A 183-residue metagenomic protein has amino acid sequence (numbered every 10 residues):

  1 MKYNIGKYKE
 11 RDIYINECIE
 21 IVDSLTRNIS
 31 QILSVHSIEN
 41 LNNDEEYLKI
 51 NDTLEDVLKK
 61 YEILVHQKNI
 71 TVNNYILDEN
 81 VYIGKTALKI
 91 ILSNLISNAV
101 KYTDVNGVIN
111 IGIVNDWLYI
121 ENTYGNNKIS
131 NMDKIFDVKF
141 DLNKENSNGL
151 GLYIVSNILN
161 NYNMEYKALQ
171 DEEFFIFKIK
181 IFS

Functional and structural regions predicted by a protein language model:
E17-L25: Short alpha-helical segment of the dimerization/phosphotransfer core of two-component systems
E39-D44, I76, N80-T86: Conserved micro-motifs of the catalytic ATP-binding
L64-N73: Short conserved segments within the C-terminal catalytic ATPase subdomain
A99-V100: Short helix-loop "hinge" at the ATP-lid/N-box region of the Bergerat-fold HATPase_c
N106-W117: Short beta-strand/loop element within the Bergerat-fold HATPase_c
N127-K139: Short conserved segment of the HATPase_c
N163-D171: Glycine-rich ATP-binding loops of the HATPase_c
